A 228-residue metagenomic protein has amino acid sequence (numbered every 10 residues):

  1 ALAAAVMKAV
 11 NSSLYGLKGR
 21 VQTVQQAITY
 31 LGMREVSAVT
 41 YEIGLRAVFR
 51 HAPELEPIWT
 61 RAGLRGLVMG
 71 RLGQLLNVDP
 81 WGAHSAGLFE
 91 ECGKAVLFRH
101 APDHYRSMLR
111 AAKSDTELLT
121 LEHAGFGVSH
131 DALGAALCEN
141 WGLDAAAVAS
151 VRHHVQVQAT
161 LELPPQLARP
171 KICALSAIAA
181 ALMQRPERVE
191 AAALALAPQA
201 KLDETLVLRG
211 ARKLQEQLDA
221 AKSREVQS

Functional and structural regions predicted by a protein language model:
A1-L109, K113-E190: Conserved alpha-helical "signature site" that marks functionally important helical segments or helix/loop junctions
A168-I172, L194-S228: Terminal helices and disordered tails flanking the catalytic cores of nucleotide-processing hydrolases
